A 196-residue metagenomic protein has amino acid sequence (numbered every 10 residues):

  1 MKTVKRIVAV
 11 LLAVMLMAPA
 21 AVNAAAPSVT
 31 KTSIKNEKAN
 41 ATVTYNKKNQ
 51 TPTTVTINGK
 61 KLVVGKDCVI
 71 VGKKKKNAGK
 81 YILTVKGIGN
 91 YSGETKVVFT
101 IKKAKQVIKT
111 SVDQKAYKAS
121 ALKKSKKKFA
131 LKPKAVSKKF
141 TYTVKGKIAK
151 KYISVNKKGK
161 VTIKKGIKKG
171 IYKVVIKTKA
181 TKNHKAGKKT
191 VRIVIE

Functional and structural regions predicted by a protein language model:
M1-A26, I176: Gram-positive cell-envelope targeting signals
A25-K61, K102-I148, V191-E196: Solvent-exposed, low-complexity, repeat-rich "mucin-like" stalks and linkers
T44, V69-V71, T84, V98-T100 (+4 more regions): Generic structural detector for well-ordered beta-strands
K61-S92, Y152-V175: Serine/threonine-rich, repeat-prone extracellular segments and beta-strand-based repeat modules of secreted/surface
I88-T95, K182-K188: Short, exposed coil/turn segments at beta-strand boundaries within extracellular/luminal domains
K164, K179-K182: Short acidic/polar micro-motifs centered on Gly/Asp/Asn
